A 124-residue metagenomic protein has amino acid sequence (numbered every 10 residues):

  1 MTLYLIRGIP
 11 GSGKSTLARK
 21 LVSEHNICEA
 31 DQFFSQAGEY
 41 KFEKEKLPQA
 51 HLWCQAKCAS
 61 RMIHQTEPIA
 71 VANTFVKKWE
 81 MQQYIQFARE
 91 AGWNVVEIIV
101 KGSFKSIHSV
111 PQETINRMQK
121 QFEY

Functional and structural regions predicted by a protein language model:
L3: Walker A (P-loop) ATP-phosphate-binding motif of ABC ATPase nucleotide-binding domains
I6: Hydrophobic anchor at the beta1->P-loop junction of P-loop NTPases
I9-P10: The conserved Walker
G13: Conserved glycine(s) of the Walker
L17: Hydrophobic positions on the alpha1 helix immediately C-terminal to the Walker A/P-loop
N26-G38: Short beta-strand-centered segment that lines the nucleotide-binding/catalytic pocket of NTP-utilizing
K41-E45, Q55-T66, T74-Y124: Replace "adjacent to P-loop NTPase cores in ATP/GTP-dependent enzymes" with "adjacent to NTP-binding cores
